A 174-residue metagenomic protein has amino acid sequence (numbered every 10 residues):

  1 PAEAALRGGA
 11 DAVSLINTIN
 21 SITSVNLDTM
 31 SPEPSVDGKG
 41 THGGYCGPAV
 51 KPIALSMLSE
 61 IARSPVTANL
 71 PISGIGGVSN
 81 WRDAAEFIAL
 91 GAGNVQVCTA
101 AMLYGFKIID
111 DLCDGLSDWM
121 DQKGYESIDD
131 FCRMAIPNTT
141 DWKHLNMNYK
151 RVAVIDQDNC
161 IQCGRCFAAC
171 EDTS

Functional and structural regions predicted by a protein language model:
P1-S73, S79-V95, M147-N148, R165-T173: Alpha/beta enzyme core
I75-G76, Y104: Small/polar loops that bind or transfer phosphate-bearing groups
G77-N80, P137-T139: Short, internal active-site loops enriched in acidic
A101, F106-T173: Ferredoxin-type iron-sulfur electron-transfer modules and their immediate structural context
